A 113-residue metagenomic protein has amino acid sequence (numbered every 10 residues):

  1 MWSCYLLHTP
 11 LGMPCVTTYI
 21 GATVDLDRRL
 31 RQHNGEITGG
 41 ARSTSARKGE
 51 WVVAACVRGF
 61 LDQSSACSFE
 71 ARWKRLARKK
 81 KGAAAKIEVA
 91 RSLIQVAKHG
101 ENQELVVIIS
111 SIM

Functional and structural regions predicted by a protein language model:
M1-E70, A90-M113: GIY-YIG nuclease catalytic motif and its immediate N-terminal context
R75-R78: A common structural junction motif
A83-K86: Long, charge-rich alpha-helical interaction segments
